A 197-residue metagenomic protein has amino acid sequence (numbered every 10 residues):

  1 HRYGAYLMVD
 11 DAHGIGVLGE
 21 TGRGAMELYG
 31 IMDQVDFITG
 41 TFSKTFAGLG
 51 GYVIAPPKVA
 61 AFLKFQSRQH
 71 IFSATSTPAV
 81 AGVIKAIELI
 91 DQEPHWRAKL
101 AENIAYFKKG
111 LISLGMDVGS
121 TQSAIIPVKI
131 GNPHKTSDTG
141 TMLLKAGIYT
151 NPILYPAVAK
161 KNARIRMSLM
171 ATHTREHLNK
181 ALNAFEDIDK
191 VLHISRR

Functional and structural regions predicted by a protein language model:
H1, I54-P57, M142-K145, A184: Short, solvent-exposed amphipathic alpha-helical segments in soluble enzyme and RNA/protein-processing domains
R2-Y3, L114, A146, L192: Helix C-cap/helix->beta junction micro-motif
Y3-Y6, H13, L18-Q122, H134: Active-site C-terminal subdomain of aminotransferase-like
M8-V9, Y149: Active-site cofactor/substrate anionic-group-binding motifs, chiefly glycine- and Lys/Arg-rich phosphate-binding loops
A98-F107, I112-G147, A157, N162 (+1 more regions): Conserved PLP-binding catalytic core of the aspartate aminotransferase-like
K145-A146, A157-R197: PLP-dependent enzyme catalytic core of the Aspartate aminotransferase-like
I153-L154: Cytosolic Rossmann-like ligand/nucleotide-binding regulatory domains
